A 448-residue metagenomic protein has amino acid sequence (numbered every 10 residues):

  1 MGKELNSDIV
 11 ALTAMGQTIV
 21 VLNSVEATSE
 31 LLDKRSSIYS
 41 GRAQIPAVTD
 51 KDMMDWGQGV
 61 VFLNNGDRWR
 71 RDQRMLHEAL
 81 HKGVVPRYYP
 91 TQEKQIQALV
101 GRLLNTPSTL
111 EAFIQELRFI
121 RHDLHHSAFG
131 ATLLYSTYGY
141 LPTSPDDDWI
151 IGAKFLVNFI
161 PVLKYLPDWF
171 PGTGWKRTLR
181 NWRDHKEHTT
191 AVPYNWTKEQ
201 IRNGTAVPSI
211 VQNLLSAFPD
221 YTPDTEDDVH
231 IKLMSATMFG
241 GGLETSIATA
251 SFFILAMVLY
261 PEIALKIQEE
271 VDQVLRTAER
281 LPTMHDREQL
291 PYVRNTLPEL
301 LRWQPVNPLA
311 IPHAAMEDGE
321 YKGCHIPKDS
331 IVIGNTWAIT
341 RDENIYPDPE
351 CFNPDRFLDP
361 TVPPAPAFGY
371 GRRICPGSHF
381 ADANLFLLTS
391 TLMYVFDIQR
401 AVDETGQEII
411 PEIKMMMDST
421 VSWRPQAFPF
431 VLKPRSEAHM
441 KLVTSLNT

Functional and structural regions predicted by a protein language model:
M1-M53, D67, R71, E93-A98 (+5 more regions): N-terminal membrane-proximal hinge/A-helix region immediately C-terminal to the signal-anchor transmembrane segment
M1-N6, V162, E279-G323, E343: Conserved cytochrome P450 K-helix E-x-x-R motif and the immediately C-terminal K′/meander segment
V21-L31, I38-S40, Y140-I150, E244-E269 (+1 more regions): Classical protein tyrosine phosphatase
P46-Y138, I151-W196, S216, R276 (+4 more regions): Cytochrome P450 catalytic-domain helical core, especially the substrate-recognition surface and oxygen-activation
Q58, A236, K322, F357-L388 (+1 more regions): Cytochrome P450 heme-thiolate "Cys pocket" and heme-binding signature region
H122-L124, F129, L133, W182-Y194 (+6 more regions): Central I-helix of cytochrome P450 enzymes
P261-I263, F380-V421: Cytochrome P450 heme-binding "Cys pocket" and the immediately downstream C-terminal segment
G334-P360, N447: Conserved cytochrome P450 K-helix/beta-meander segment immediately N-terminal to the heme-binding cysteine loop
